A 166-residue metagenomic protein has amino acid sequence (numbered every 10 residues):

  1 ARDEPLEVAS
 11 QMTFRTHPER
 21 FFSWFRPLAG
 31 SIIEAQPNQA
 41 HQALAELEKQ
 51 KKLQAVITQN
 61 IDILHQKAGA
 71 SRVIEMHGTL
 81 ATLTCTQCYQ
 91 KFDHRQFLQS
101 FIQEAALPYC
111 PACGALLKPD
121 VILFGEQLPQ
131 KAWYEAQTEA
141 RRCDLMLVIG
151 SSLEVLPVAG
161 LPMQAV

Functional and structural regions predicted by a protein language model:
A1-V166: Conserved catalytic core of sirtuin-type NAD+-dependent deacylases
